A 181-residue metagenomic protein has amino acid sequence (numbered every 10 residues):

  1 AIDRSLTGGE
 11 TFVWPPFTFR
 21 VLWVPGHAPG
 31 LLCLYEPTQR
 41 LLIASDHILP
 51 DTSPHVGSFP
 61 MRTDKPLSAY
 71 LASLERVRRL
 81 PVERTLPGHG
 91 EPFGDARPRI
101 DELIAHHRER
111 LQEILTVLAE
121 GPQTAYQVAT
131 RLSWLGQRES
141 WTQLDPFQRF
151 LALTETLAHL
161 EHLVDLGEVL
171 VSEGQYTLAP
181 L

Functional and structural regions predicted by a protein language model:
A1, T18-E113: Metallo-beta-lactamase
A1-P16: Alpha-helix-centered segments that form part of catalytic cores
T7, H27-L31, V164: Short beta-strand-initiation
F12, L32-L34, Y176: Well-ordered beta-strand positions enriched in small/hydrophobic/aromatic, beta-favoring residues
F12, L49-P50, E91, W134-R138: Active-site/binding-pocket entry motifs
P15, P37, S172-G174: Structural motif
T116-L181: C-terminal regulatory/interaction regions
